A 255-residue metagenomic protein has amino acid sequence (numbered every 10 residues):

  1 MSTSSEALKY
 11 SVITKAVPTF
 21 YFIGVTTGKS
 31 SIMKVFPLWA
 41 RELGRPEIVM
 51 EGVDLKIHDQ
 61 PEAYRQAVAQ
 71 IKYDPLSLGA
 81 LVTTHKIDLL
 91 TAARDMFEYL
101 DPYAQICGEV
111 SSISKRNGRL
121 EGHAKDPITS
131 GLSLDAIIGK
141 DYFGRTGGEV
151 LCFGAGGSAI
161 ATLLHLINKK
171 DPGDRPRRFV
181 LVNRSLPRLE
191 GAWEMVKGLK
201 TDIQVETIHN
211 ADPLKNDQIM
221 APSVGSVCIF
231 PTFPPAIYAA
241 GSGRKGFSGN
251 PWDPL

Functional and structural regions predicted by a protein language model:
S5-K140: Phosphate/diphosphate ligand-binding glycine-rich loop within oxidoreductases
A7, S11-A16, F143-T146, K169-R175 (+1 more regions): Short, conserved loop/helix-junction motifs that constitute active-site signature segments in enzyme catalytic cores
G24-T26, E121-P127, L134, I138-D171 (+1 more regions): Glycine-rich adenosine-cofactor-binding loop
T83-L89, S158, F230-I237: Short glycine-rich anion-binding loops that position phosphate/pyrophosphate groups of nucleotides and phosphorylated
D171-K200, N210-A211: NAD(P)-binding Rossmann-fold cofactor-contacting core
D202-L255: Rossmann-like adenosine-cofactor binding region
